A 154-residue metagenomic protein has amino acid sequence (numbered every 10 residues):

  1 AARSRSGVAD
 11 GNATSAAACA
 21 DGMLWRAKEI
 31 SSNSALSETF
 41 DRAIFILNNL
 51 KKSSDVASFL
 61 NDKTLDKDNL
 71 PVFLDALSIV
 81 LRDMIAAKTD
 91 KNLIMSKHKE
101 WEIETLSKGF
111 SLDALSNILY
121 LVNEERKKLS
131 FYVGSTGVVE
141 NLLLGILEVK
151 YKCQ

Functional and structural regions predicted by a protein language model:
A1-A76, V80-Q154: Charged, glycine-rich active-site and insertion segments that engage polyanionic ligands
